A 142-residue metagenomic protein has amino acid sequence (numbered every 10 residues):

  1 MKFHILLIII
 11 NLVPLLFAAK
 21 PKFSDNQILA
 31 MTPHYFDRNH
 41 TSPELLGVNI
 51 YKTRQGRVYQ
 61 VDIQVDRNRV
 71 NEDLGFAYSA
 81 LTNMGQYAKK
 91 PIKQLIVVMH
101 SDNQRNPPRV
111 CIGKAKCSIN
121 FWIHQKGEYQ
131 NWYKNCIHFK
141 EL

Functional and structural regions predicted by a protein language model:
M1, P14, T32, G56 (+4 more regions): Generic intrinsically disordered, low-complexity segments enriched for polar/acidic and small residues
M1-A19: Classical Sec-dependent N-terminal signal peptides that target proteins to the secretory pathway
F3, I10, S24, F36-R38 (+1 more regions): Intrinsic-disorder/low-complexity regions
P21-V65, K90-L142: Polar/charged, Gly/Pro-rich intrinsically disordered segments
V61-G75: A short interface-forming secondary-structure element
N71-P91: Short, non-transmembrane amphipathic alpha-helical segments
